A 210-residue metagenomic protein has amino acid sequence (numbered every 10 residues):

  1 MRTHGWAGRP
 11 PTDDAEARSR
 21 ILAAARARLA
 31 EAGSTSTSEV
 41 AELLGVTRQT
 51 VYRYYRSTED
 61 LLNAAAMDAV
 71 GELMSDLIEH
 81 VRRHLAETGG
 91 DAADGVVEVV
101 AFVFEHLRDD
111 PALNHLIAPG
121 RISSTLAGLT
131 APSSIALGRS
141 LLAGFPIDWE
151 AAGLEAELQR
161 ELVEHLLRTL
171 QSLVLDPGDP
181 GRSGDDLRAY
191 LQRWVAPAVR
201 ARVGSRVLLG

Functional and structural regions predicted by a protein language model:
M1-G5, R139-A151, R160, E164 (+1 more regions): C-terminal peripheral helix-coil segments that are non-catalytic and often amphipathic
M1-L43, E59-N63, E87: Basic, helix-initiating cap at the start of DNA-binding domains
I21-L29, L73, L77, V103: Short hydrophobic clusters on alpha-helical segments that form packing/core surfaces in small helical domains
L44-Y55: Short hydrophobic/aromatic patch on the recognition helix
L61-A69, L73, L77: Alpha-helical DNA-contacting segments of helix-turn-helix folds
A64, I78-D109, V163: Hydrophobic alpha-helical connector segments
D94, H115, S124-G153, E157-E164: Amphipathic alpha-helical packing segments from all-alpha helical-bundle domains
L113-A118, T125, R182-S183, V207: Short, hydrophobic secondary-structure boundary micro-motifs
